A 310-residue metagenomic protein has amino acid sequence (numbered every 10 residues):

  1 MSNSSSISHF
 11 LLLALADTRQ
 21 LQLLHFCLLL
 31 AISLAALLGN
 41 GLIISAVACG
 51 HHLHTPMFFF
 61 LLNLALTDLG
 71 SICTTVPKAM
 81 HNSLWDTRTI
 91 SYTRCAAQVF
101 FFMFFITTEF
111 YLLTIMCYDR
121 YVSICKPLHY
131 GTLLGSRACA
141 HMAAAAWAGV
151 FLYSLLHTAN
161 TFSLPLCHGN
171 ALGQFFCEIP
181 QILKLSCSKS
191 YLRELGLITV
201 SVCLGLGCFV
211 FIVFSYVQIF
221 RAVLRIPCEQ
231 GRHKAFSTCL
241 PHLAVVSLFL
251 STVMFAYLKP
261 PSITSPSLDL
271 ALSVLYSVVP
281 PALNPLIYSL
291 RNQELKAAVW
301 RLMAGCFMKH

Functional and structural regions predicted by a protein language model:
M1-H310: Transmembrane helical core of 7TM receptor-like proteins
